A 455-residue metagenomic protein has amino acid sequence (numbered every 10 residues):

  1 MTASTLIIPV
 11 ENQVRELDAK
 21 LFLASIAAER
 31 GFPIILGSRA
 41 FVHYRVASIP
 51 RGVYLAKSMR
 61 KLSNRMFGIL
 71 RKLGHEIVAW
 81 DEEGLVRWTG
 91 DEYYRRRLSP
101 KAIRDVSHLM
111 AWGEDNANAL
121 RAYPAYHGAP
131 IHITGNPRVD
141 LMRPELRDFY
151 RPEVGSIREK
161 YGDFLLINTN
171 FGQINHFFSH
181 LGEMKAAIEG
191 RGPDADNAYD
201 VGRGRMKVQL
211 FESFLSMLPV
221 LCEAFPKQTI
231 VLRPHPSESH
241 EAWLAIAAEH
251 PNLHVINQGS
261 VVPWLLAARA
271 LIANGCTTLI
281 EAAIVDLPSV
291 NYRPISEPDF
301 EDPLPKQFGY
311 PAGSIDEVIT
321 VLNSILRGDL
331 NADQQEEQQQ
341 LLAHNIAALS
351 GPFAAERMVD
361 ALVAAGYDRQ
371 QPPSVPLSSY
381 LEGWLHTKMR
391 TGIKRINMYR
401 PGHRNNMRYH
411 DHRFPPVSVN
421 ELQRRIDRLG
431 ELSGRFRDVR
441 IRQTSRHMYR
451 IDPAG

Functional and structural regions predicted by a protein language model:
S4-G155, I167-N175, E238, L279: Active-site and donor-binding regions of nucleotide-sugar-utilizing enzymes
I35, L55, V78, H108-M110 (+7 more regions): Hydrophobic/aromatic beta-strand patches that form the interior of the parallel beta-sheet core in alpha/beta enzyme
R39, R203-G204, E212-L215, V231-I280 (+1 more regions): Donor nucleotide-activated moiety binding/catalytic core segment of transferases that use nucleotide-activated donors
S99, L218, W243, V261 (+1 more regions): Acidic, amphipathic alpha-helical patches
N116, I167-E183, Q340-S350, A354: A conserved mid-domain beta-alpha-beta active-site/ligand-binding segment of alpha/beta enzyme cores
E145-A245: Conserved catalytic-core segment of nucleotide-activated headgroup transferases in glycan assembly
Y199, T320-G455: C-terminal amphipathic helix plus adjacent low-complexity, charged tail appended to glycosyltransferase catalytic
L244-H250, T277-A348, Y409: Catalytic binding pocket for nucleotide-activated donors in carbohydrate/polymer assembly enzymes
